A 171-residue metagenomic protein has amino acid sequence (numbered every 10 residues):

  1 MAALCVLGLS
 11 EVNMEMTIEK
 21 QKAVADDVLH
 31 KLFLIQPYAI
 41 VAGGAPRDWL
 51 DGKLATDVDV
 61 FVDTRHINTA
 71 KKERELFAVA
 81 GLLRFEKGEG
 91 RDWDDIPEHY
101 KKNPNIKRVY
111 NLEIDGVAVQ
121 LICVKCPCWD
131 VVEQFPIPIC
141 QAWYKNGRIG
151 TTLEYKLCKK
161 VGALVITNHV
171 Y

Functional and structural regions predicted by a protein language model:
A2-Y171: Catalytic cores of the polymerase beta-like nucleotidyltransferase superfamily and closely associated nucleotide
